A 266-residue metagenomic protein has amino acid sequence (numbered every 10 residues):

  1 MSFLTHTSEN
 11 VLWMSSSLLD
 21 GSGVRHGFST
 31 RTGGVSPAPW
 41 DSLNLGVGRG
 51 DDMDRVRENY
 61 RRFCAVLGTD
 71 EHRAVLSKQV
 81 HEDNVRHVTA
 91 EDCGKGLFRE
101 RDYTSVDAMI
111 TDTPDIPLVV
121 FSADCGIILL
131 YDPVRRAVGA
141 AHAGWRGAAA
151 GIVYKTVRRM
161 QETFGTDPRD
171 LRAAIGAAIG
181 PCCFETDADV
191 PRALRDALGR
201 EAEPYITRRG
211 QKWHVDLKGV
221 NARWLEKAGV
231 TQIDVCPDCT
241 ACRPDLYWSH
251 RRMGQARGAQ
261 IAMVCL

Functional and structural regions predicted by a protein language model:
M1-L266: Active-site microenvironment for binding and transforming phosphate-containing groups
